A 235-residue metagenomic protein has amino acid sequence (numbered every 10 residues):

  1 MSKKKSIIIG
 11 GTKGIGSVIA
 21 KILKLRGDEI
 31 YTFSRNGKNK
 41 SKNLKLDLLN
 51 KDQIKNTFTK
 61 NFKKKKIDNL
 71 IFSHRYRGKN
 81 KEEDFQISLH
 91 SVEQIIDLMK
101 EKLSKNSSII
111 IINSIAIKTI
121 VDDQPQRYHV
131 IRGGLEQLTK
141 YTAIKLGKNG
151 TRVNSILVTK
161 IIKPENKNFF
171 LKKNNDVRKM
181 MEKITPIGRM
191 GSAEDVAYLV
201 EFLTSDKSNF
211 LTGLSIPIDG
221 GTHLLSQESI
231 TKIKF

Functional and structural regions predicted by a protein language model:
T12, G16, A20-K21: N-terminal Rossmann NAD(P)H-binding glycine-rich loop of SDR-like oxidoreductase domains
T59-K63, E82-S107, A116-I117, A143-I144 (+1 more regions): Amphipathic alpha-helical dimer-interface segment in Rossmann-like NAD(P)H-dependent oxidoreductases
H74, G78-K100, I110, Y128 (+2 more regions): Catalytic Tyr-X3-Lys loop
Y76-G78, I110-K148, K160-K163: Catalytic loop of short-chain dehydrogenase/reductase
H90, Q94, S155, N175-L211 (+1 more regions): C-terminal helical subdomain
G147, R152, L211-G213: Short, small/polar-rich loop/turn modules that mediate ligand/substrate recognition or access, typified
K148, V158-I184, Q227-F235: A glycine/serine/threonine-rich, flexible loop-to-helix segment that serves as the NAD(P) cofactor-binding "lid"
E201, T212-F235: Short C-terminal tail/terminal secondary-structure segment of NAD(P)H-dependent dehydrogenase/reductase domains
